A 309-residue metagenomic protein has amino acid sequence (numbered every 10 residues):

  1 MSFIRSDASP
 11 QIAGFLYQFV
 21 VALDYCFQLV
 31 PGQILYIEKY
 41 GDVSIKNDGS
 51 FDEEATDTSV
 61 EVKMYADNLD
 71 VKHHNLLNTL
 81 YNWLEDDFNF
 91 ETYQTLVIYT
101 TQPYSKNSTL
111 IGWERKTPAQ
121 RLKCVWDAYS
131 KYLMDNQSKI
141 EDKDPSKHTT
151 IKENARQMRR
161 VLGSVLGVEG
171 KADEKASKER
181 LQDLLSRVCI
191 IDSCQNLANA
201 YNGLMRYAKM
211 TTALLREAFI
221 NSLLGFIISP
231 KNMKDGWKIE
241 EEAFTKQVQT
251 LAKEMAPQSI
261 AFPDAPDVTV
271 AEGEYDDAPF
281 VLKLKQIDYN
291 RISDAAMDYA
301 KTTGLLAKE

Functional and structural regions predicted by a protein language model:
M1-S9, Y65-E309: Acidic metal-coordinating catalytic centers involved in nucleic-acid phosphodiester chemistry
I4, Q11-I12, L16-N82: Catalytic centers of nucleases
